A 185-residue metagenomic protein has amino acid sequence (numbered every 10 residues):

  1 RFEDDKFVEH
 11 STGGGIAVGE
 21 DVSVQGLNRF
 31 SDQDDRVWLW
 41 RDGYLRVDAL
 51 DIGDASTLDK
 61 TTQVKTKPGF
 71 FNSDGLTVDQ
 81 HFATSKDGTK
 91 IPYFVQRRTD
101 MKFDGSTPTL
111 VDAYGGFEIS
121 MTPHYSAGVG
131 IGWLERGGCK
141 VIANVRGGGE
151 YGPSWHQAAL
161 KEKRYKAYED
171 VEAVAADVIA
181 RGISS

Functional and structural regions predicted by a protein language model:
F2-D5, A55-T57: Short loop/turn segments that connect beta-strands within beta-propeller blades
V8-G13: Trp- and S/T/G-rich repeat-edge/linker motifs of beta-rich repeat architectures
G15-S185: Serine-hydrolase catalytic core recognition
